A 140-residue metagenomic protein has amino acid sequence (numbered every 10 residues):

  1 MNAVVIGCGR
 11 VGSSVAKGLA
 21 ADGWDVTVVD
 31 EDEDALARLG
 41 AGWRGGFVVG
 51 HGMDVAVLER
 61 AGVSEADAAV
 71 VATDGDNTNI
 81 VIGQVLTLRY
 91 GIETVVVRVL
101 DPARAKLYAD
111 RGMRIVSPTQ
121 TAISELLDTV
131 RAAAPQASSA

Functional and structural regions predicted by a protein language model:
M1-A140: Cytosolic regulatory regions of ion transport systems
